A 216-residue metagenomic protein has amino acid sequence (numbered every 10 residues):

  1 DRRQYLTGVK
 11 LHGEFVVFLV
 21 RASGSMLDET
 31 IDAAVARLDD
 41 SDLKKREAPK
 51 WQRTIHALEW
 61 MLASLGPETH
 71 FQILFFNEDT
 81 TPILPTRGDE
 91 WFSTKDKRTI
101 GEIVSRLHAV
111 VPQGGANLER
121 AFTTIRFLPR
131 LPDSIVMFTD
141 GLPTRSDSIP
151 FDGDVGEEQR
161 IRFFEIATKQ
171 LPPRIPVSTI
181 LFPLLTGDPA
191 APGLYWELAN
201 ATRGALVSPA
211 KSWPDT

Functional and structural regions predicted by a protein language model:
D1-H12, G24-M26, T30-L43, L84 (+6 more regions): Von Willebrand factor
L11-V17, I55-H56, G66-E68, R130-D133 (+1 more regions): Extracytoplasmic
G13, I55-L62, I100-V104, L118-R126 (+2 more regions): Extracytoplasmic/secreted envelope proteins and their assembly/folding machinery, especially bacterial periplasmic
V20-S23, I73-E78, I125, R130-D154 (+2 more regions): DG-centered beta-turn motif at the end of beta-strands
G24, E59-H70, H108-P112, T123-L131 (+3 more regions): Sec-exported extracytoplasmic/periplasmic mature domains
S25-I73, D89-T99, V111, E157: …and closely analogous acidic/polar surface helices at protein-protein or active-site interfaces in A-domain-like
E59, W91-P132, P143, L181-A190: Von Willebrand factor
A109, G141-A201, P209: VWA/integrin I-like adhesion module and closely mimicked acidic/polar interface patches used
